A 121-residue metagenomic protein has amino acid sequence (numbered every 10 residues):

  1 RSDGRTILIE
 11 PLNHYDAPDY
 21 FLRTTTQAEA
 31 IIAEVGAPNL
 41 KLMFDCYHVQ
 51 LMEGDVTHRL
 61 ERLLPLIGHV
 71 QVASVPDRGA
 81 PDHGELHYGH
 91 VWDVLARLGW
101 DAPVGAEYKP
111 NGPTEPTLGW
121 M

Functional and structural regions predicted by a protein language model:
S2, T6, L22-F44, H48-M121: Histidine-acidic metal/acid-base catalytic patches
N13-Y20: Surface-exposed cleft-lining segments at the edges of enzyme active sites
